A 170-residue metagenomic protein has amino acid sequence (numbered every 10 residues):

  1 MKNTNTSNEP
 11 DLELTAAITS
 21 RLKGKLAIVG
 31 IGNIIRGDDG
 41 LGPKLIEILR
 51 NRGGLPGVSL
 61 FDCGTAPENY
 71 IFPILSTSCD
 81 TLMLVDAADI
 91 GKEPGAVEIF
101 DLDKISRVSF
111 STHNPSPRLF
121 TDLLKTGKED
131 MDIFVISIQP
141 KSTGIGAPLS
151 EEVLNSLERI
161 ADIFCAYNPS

Functional and structural regions predicted by a protein language model:
M1-P140, A147-E158, I163-P169: N-terminal catalytic or cofactor-binding beta/alpha core of small enzyme domains
